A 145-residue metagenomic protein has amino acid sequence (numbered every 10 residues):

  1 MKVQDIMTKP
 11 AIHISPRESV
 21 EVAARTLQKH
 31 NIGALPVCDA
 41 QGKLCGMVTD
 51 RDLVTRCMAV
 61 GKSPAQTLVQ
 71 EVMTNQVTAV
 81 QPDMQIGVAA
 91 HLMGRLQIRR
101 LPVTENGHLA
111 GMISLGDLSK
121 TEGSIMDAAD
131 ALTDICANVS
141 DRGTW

Functional and structural regions predicted by a protein language model:
M1-P10, T49-A79, Q85-G94, M112-W145: Tandem CBS (Bateman) regulatory domains
I6, R25-T26, A40-G42, V60-K62: Short hydrophobic/aromatic-rich motifs at helix boundaries and adjacent loops
M7-K9, V20, H30, M73 (+1 more regions): Short, solvent-exposed coil/turn segments
H13-N31, C38, V80-Q97, V103-T104: The conserved cystathionine-beta-synthase
L27-H30, L35-R51, M93, L101-G116: A glycine-centered beta-loop-beta connector
